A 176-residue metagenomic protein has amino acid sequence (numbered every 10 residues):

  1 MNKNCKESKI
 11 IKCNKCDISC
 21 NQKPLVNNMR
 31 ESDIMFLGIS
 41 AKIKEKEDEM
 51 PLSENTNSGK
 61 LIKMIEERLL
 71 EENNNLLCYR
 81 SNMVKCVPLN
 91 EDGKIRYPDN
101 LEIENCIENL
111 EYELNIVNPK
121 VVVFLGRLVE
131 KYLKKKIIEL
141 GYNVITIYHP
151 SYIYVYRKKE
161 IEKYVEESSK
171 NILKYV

Functional and structural regions predicted by a protein language model:
M1-V155, E162-K163, E167-N171: A polyanion-binding, active-site-adjacent surface
I172-V176: Short, hydrophobic alpha-helical segments
